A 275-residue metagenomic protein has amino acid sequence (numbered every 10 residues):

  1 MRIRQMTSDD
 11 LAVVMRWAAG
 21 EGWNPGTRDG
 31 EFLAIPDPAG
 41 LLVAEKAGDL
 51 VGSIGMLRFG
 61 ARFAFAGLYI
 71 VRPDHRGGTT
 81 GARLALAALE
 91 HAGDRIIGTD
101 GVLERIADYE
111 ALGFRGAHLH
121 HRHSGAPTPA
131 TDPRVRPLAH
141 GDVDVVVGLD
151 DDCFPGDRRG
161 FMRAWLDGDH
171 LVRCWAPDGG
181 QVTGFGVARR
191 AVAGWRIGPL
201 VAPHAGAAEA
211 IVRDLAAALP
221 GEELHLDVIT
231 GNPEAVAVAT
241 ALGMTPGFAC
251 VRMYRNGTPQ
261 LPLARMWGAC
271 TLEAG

Functional and structural regions predicted by a protein language model:
M1-D29, A117-D157, R265-C270: Short amphipathic alpha-helix that is part of the acyltransferase structural core
T7-A12, E45-K46, R58, R62 (+4 more regions): Intrinsically disordered, low-complexity, positively biased terminal segments
G26, E31-G52, F65, L119 (+1 more regions): A short helix-loop-beta-strand connector motif used in the catalytic cores of GNAT acetyltransferases and, in some
E31, V102, R122, R252: Residue-level "edge-of-site" marker
L68-I70: Non-membrane alpha-helical segments in proteins
L103-H118: Internal alpha/beta loop-helix hairpins
R115-H123, T245-V251: Short Pro/Gly-enriched coil loops immediately N-terminal to beta-strands
